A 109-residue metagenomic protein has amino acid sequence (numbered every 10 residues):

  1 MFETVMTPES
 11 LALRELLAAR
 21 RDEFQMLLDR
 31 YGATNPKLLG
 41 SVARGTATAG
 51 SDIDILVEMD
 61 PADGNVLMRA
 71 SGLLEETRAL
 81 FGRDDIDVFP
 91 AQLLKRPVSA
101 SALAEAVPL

Functional and structural regions predicted by a protein language model:
M1-N35, R44-A49, D60-L109: Catalytic core of pol beta-like nucleotidyltransferases
L38: Conserved histidines in hydrophobic membrane contexts and catalytic metal-binding motifs
D52-V57: Short, aliphatic-rich beta-strand segments
